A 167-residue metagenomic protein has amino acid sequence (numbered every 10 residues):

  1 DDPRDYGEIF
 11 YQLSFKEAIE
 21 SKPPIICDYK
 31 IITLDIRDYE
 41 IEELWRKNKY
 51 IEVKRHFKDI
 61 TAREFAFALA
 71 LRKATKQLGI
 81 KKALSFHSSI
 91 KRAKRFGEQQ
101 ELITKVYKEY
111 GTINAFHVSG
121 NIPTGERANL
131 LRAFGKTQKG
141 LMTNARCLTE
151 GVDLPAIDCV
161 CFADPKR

Functional and structural regions predicted by a protein language model:
D1, S89, A145-C147: A short beta-strand-to-loop transition that corresponds to the Sensor-1 phosphate-sensing loop of AAA+ P-loop ATPases
D1-Y6, V152: Short regulatory helix/loop adjacent to the ATP-binding pocket of P-loop NTPases
Y6-E8, P24-Y29, Y110-N114, P155-C159: Short glycine-/polar-rich loops that comprise or flank the Walker A/P-loop and associated switch/sensor motifs
G7-S89: Conserved interdomain linker/interface between the two RecA-like ATPase lobes of SF2 helicase motors
K82-L84, G140-L141, C159: Residue-level preference for the first positions of well-ordered beta-strands
R95, Q100, T104-V152: Conserved helicase ATPase core of P-loop NTP-dependent helicases/translocases
F162-A163: A residue-level marker of the well-folded mature domains of exported/periplasmic proteins
R167: Conserved SF2 helicase motif VI
